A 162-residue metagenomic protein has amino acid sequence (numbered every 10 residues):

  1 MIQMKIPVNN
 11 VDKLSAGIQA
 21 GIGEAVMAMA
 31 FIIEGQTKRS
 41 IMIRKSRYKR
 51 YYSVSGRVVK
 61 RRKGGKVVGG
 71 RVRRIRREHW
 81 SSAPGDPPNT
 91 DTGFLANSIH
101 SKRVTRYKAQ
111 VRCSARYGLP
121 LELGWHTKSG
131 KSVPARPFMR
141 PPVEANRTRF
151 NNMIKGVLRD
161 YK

Functional and structural regions predicted by a protein language model:
M1-K162: Short, Lys/Arg-rich flexible segments
